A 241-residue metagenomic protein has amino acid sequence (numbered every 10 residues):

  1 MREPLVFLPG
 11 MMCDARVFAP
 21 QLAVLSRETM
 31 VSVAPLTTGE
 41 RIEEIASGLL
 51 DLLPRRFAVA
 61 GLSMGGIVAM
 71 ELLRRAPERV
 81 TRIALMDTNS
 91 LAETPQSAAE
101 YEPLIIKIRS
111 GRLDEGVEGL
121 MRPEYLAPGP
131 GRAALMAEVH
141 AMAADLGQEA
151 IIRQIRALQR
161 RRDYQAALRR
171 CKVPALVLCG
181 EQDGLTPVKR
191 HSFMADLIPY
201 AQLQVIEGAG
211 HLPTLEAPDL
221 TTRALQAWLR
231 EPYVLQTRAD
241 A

Functional and structural regions predicted by a protein language model:
R2, M11-A60, R74, R223: Active-site loop/oxyanion-hole signature of alpha/beta-hydrolase fold enzymes
G61-G65, A69: Gly/Ala-rich beta-loop-alpha elbow adjacent to hydrolase catalytic centers
R74-R75, R79-L113, V117-G119: Flexible "cap/lid" loop of the alpha/beta hydrolase fold
E93-Q96, L113-R170: Conserved alpha/beta-hydrolase catalytic His-Asp/Glu region
C171, V177-C179, D183: Short beta-strand/loop motif that positions the catalytic acidic residue of the alpha/beta-hydrolase fold
V173, P187-D196: Short alpha-helix in the alpha/beta-hydrolase fold that links the catalytic acid
A195-H211: Catalytic histidine neighborhood in serine/cysteine hydrolases with alpha/beta-hydrolase-type architecture
A209-T222: Catalytic histidine-centered segment of alpha/beta-hydrolase-like enzymes
